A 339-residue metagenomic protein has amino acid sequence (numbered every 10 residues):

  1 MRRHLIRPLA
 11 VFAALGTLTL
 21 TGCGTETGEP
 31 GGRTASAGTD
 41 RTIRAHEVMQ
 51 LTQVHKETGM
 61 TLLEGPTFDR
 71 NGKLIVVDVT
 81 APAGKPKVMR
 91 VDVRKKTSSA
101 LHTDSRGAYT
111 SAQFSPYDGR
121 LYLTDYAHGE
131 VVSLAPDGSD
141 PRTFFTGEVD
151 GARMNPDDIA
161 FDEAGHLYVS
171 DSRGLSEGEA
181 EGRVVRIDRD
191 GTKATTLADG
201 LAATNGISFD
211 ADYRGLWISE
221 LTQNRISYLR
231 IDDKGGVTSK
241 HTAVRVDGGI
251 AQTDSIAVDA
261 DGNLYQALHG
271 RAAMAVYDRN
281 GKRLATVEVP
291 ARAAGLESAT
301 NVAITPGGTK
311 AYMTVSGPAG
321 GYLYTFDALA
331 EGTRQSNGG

Functional and structural regions predicted by a protein language model:
T19-G22: C-terminal motif of bacterial Sec signal peptides marking the signal peptidase cleavage site
G24-E26: Bacterial signal peptide processing site
T34-M60, K240-H241: A short helix->beta-strand "capping" segment at the edge of beta-propeller domains
E57-G72, V77, K85, D104-Y122 (+5 more regions): Beta-rich, blade/repeat-based domains predominating in secreted/periplasmic proteins but also intracellular
T80-K85, Y126-A127, L175-G182, L221-N224 (+2 more regions): Short, solvent-exposed loop/turn segments at conserved positions within beta-propeller repeat blades
P86-M89, E130-V132, G182-V185, R225-S227 (+2 more regions): A short loop-to-beta-strand structural motif that recurs across blades of beta-propeller domains
V91-K96, A135-S139, I187-T192, R230-G235 (+2 more regions): Short loop/turn segments that connect beta-strands within beta-propeller blades
S298-G339: Blade-level signature of beta-propeller repeat domains, shared across WD40, Kelch, NHL, RCC1 and BNR/Asp-box propellers
